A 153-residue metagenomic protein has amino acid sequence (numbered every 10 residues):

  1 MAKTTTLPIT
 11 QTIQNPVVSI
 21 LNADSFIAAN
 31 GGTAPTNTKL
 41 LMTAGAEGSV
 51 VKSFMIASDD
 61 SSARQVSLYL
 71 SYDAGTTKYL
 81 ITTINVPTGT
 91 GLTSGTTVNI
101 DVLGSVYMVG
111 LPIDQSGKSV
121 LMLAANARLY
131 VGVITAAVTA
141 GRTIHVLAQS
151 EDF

Functional and structural regions predicted by a protein language model:
A2-G48, S61, Q65, K118-F153: C-terminal interaction-tip segments
A46, D60-S62, A74-T76, T90 (+2 more regions): Residues that cap or initiate secondary-structure elements
S53-A57: Short edge beta-strand/loop segments characteristic of extracellular beta-sandwich folds
S62-I84: Short, surface-exposed beta-strand/strand-loop-strand elements in extracellular ectodomains
Y79-I81, G95, G141-T143: Short edge beta-strand segments in beta-sheet-rich domains
V86-G95, I100: Short proline/glycine- and polar residue-rich coil/turn motifs
T97-N126: Beta-sandwich interaction modules
